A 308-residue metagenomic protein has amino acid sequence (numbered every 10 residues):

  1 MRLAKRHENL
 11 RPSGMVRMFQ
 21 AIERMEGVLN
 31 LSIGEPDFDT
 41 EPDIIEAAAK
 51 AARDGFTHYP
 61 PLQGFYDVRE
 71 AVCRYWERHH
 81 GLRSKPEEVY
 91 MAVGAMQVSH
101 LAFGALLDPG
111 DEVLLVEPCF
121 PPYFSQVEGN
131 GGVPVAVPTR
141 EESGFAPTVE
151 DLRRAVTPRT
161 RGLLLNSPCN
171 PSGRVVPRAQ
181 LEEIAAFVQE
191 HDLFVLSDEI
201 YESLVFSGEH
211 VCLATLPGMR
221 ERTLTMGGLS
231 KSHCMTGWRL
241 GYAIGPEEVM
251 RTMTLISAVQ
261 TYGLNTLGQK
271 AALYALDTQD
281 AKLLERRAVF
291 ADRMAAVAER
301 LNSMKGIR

Functional and structural regions predicted by a protein language model:
K5-G94, L101, A275-T278: N-terminal small-domain helix-loop-helix segment of the aminotransferase-like
M25, N130, E190-H191, M304: Helix C-cap/helix->beta junction micro-motif
R83-V89, P109-E112, R159, R220-T223: Short acidic capping loops at alpha-helix termini that bridge into adjacent secondary structure
A105-V127: Conserved PLP-anchoring active-site segment centered on the Schiff-base-forming lysine
D111, G132, E190-F194, M219-E221: A short helix->loop->beta-strand "cap" motif at the edges of active sites that frequently abuts
G129-V135: A short helix-loop-beta submotif of the ANL/AMP-binding
V135, R140-S207: Active-site phosphate-binding strand-loop segment of PLP-dependent enzymes
L216, E221-A291, A295-N302: Conserved core segment of the aminotransferase class I/II
